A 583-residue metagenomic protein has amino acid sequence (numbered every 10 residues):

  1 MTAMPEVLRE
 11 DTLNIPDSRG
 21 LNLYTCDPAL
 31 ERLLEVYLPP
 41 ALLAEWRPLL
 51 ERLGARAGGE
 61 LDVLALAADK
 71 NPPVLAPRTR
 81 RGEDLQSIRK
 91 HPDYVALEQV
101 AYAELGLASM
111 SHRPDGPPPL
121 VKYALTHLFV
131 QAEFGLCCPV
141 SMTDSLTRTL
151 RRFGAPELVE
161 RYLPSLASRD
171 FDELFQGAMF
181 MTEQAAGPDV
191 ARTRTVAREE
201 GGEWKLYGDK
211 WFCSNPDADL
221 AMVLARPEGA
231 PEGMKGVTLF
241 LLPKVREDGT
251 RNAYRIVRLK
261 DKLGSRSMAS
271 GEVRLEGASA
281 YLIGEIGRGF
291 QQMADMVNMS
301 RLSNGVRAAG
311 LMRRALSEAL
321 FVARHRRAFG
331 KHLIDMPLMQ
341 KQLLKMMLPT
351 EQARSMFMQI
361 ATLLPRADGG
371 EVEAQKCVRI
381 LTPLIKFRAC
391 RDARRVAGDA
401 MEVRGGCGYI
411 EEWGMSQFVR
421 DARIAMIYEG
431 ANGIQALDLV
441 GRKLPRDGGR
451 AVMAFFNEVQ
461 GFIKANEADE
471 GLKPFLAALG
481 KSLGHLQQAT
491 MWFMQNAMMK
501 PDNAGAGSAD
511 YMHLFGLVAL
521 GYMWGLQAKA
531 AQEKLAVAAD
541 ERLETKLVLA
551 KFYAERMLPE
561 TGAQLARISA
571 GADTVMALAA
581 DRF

Functional and structural regions predicted by a protein language model:
M1-D115: Extended, charge-enriched "interface" segments that sit outside catalytic cores
A3-E35, C407-E470, L547-A566, D573-F583: Glycine-rich phosphate/cofactor-binding loops in nucleotide/flavin-utilizing enzymes
E83-E173, S214-P216, D421, Y428: Internal helix-loop-helix
G154-G202, M358-V378, T382, A393 (+2 more regions): Internal maturation/activation junctions in enzymes
E203, Y207-A253: A short core secondary-structure module
D248-A253, V257, K262, A269-S300 (+2 more regions): A glycine-rich, basic-preceded beta-loop-alpha segment at the flavin cofactor/substrate interface of flavin-utilizing
C377-C407, A554: Charged, glycine-rich active-site and insertion segments that engage polyanionic ligands
R446, F462-F583: C-terminal amphipathic alpha-helical interaction region
